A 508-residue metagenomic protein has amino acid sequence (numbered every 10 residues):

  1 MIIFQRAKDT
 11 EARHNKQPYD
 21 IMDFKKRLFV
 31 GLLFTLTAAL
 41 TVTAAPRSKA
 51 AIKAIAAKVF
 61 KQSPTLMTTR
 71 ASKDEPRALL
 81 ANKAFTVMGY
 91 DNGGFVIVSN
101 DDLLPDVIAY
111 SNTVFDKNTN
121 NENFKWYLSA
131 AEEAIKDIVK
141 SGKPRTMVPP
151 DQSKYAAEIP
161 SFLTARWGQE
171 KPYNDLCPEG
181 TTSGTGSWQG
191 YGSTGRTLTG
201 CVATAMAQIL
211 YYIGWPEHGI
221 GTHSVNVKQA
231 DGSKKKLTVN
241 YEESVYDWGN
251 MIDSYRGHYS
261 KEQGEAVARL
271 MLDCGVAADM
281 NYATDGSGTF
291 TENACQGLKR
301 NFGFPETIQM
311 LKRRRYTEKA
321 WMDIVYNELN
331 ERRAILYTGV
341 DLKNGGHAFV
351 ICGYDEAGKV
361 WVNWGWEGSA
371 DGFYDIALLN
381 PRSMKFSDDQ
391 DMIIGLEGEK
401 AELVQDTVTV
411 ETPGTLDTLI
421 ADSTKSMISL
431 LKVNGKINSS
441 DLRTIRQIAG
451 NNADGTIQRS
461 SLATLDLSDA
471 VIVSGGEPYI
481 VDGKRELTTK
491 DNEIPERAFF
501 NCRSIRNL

Functional and structural regions predicted by a protein language model:
D20-V30: Bacterial N-terminal signal peptides that target proteins for export
G31-A39: Bacterial N-terminal signal peptides
L40-A44: Sec/Tat signal peptide C-region and signal peptidase I cleavage site
A45-A81, V96, D102-P172, L176-C177 (+3 more regions): Cys-His-centered catalytic/binding microenvironment captured across papain-like cysteine peptidases and homologous
R70-N92, Q296, R300-N363: Active-site-adjacent substructure of cysteine-protease-like catalytic cores
L104-S287: Active-site-adjacent structural segments surrounding the nucleophilic cysteine of cysteine proteases and isopeptidases
D406-V410, L430-K436, S460-N492, C502-L508: Structural signature of tandem-repeat unit edges
A498-F499: Hydrophobic anchor residues at the C-terminal helix/turn of individual leucine-rich repeat
